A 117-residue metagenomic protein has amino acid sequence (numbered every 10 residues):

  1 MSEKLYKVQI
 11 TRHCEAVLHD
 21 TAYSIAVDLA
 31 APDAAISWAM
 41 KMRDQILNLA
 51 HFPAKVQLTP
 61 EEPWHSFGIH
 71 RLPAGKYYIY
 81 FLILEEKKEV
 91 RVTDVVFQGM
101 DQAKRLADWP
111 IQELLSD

Functional and structural regions predicted by a protein language model:
M1-K41: Arg/Lys-rich, positively charged N-terminal/basic patches that mediate binding to nucleic acids
V17, Q45-N48, R71: Residue-level recognition of specific faces of alpha-helices
A22, L29, A50-Q57, A103: Short amphipathic alpha-helical interaction/hinge segments
Y23, D44-L47, D94: Generic alpha-helical structural context detector
L29, A74-Y78, L82-D117: Enriched for short, Lys/Arg-rich terminal
S37, R43, R71-P73: PIN-domain endoribonuclease scaffold, especially VapC-family toxins
K41-P53: Compact soluble domain cores
H51-E89: Basic/aromatic recognition patch in beta-strand/loop cores that engages polyanionic ligands
